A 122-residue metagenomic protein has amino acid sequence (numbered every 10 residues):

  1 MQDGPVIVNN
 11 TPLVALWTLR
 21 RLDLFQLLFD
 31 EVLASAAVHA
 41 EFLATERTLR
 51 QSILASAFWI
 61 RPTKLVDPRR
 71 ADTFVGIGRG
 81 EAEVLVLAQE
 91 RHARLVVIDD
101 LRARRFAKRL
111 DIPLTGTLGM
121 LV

Functional and structural regions predicted by a protein language model:
Q2-L95, L101, R105-P113: Active-site-proximal, substrate-binding regions of enzyme catalytic domains and RNA-binding/basic surfaces
I112-V122: Hydrophobic alpha-helical interaction segments
